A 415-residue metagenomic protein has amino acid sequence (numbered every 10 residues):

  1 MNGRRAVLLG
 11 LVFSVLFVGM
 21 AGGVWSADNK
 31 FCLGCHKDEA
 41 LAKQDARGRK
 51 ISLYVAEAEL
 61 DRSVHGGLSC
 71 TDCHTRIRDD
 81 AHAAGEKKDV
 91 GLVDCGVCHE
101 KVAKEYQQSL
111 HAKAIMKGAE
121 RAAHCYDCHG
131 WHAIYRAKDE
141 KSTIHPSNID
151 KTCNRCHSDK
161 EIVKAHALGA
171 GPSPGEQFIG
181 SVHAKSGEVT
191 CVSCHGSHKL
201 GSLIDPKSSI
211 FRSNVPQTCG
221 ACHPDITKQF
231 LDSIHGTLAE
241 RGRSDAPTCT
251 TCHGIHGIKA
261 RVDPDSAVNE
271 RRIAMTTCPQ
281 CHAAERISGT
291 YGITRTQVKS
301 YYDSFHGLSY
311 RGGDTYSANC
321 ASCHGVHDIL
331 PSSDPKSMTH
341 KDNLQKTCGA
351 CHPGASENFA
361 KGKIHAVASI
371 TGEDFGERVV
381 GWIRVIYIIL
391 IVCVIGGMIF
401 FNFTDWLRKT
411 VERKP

Functional and structural regions predicted by a protein language model:
M1-L11: Bacterial N-terminal signal peptides that target proteins for export
R5, M20-P415: Short sequence/structural segments immediately N-terminal
G10-G19: Bacterial N-terminal signal peptides
